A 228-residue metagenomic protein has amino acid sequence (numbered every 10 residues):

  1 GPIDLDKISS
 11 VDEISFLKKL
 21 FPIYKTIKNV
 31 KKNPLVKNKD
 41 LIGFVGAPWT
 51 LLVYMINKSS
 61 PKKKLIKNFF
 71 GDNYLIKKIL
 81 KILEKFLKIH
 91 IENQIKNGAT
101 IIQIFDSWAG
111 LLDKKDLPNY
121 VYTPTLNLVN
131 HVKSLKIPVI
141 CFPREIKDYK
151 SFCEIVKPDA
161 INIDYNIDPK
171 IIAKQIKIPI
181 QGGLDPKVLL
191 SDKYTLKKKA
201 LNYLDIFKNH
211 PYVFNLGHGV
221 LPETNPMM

Functional and structural regions predicted by a protein language model:
G1-F16, V45, A99-P118, G217 (+1 more regions): Glycine-rich, proline-tolerant flexible connector loops at the mouths of alpha/beta enzymes
G1-N93: Active-site-proximal, glycine-rich beta->alpha crossover segments in alpha/beta enzymes that shape flexible
I8-K39, K114-V139, K174-I178: Alpha-helix-loop-beta-strand connector modules within alpha/beta enzyme cores
K19-P22, T26, V30, I79 (+10 more regions): General structural feature for long, well-ordered alpha-helical segments within catalytic domains of soluble enzymes
L41-F44, N97-D106, P138-P143, Y212-L216: Short beta-strand segments at enzyme active-site cores
A47-T50, K67, D106-G110, K115 (+2 more regions): Flexible, active-site-adjacent loop/turn segments at secondary-structure boundaries
N57-I104, K114-P138, K150-D159, L204-K208: Alpha/beta enzyme core
N130-M228: Catalytic-face loop-and-helix region of soluble metabolic enzyme cores
